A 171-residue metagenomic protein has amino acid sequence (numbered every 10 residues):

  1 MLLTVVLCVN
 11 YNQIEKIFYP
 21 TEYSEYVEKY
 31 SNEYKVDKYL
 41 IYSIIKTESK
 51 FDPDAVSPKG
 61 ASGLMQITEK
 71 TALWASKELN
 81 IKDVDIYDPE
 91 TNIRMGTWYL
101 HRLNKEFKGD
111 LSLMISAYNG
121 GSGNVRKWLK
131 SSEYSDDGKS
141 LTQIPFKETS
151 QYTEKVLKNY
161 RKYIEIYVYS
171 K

Functional and structural regions predicted by a protein language model:
M1-T4: N-terminal Sec-pathway targeting helices
L7-K171: Catalytic glycan-binding domains that act on GlcNAc-containing polysaccharides
